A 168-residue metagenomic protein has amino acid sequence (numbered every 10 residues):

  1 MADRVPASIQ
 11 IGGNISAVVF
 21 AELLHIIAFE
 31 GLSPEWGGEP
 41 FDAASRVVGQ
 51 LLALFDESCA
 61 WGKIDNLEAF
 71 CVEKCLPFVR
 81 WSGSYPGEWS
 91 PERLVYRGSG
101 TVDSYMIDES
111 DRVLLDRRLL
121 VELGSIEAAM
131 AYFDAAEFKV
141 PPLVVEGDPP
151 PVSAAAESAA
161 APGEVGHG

Functional and structural regions predicted by a protein language model:
M1-W36, H167: Short, extreme N-terminal segment that most often corresponds to the first beta-strand
A2-R4, A43-A44, Q50, E73: Generic secretory/membrane-interface signal
V19-A21, S33, G37, D42 (+4 more regions): Generic marker of "main functional regions" within proteins
L23-A60, D65: N-terminal interaction modules that seed assembly of large macromolecular complexes
V48-G168: Charged interaction segments
